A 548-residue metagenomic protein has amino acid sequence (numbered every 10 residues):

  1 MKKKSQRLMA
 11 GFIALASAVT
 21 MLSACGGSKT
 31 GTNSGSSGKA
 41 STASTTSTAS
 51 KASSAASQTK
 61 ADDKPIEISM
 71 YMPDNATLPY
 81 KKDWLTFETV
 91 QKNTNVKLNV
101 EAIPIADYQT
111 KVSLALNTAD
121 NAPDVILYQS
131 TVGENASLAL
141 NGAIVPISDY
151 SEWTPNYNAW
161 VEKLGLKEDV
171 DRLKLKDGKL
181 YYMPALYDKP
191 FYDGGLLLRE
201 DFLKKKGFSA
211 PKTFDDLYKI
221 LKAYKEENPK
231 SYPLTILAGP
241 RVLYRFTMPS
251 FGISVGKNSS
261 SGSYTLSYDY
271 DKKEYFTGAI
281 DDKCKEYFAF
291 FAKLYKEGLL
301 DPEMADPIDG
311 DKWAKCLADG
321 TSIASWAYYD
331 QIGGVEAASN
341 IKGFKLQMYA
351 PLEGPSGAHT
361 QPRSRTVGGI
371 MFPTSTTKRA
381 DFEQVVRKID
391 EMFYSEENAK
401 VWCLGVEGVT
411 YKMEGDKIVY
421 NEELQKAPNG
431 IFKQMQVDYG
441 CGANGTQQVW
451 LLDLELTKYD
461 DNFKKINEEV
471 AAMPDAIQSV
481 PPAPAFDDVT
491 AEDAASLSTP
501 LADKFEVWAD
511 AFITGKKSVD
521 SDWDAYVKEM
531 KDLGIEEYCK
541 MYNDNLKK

Functional and structural regions predicted by a protein language model:
M1-K2, T46: Coiled-coil-like amphipathic alpha-helices with heptad-repeat character
K2-F12: Bacterial N-terminal signal peptides that target proteins for export
G11-I13, S17, M21-K548: Extracytoplasmic/secretory soluble proteins
